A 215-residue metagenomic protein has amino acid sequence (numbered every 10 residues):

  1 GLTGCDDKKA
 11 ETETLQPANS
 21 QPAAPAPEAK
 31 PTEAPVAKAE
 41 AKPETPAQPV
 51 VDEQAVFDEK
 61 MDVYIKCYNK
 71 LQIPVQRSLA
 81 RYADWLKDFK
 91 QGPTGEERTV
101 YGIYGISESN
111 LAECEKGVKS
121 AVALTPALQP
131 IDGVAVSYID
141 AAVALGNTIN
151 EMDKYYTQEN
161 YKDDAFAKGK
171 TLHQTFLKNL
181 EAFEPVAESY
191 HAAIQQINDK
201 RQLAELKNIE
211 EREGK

Functional and structural regions predicted by a protein language model:
G1-T3: Sec-dependent bacterial lipoprotein signal peptides
C5-K8: Bacterial signal peptide processing site
E13-V56: Post-signal peptide N-terminal segment of mature Sec-exported envelope proteins
T14, S78-R81, E159, A204 (+1 more regions): General "foldedness" signal
K42-E181, E188: Leu/Val/Ala/Ile-rich N-terminal alpha-helices, chiefly Sec-type signal peptides and the beginnings
G169-K215: Extended amphipathic alpha-helical interaction segments
